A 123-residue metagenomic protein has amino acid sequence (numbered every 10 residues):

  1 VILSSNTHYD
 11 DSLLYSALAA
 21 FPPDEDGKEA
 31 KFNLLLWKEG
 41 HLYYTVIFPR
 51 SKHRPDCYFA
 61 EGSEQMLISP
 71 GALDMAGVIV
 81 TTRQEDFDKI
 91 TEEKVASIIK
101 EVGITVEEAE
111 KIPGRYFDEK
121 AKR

Functional and structural regions predicted by a protein language model:
V1-R123: HIT superfamily nucleotide-processing domains
